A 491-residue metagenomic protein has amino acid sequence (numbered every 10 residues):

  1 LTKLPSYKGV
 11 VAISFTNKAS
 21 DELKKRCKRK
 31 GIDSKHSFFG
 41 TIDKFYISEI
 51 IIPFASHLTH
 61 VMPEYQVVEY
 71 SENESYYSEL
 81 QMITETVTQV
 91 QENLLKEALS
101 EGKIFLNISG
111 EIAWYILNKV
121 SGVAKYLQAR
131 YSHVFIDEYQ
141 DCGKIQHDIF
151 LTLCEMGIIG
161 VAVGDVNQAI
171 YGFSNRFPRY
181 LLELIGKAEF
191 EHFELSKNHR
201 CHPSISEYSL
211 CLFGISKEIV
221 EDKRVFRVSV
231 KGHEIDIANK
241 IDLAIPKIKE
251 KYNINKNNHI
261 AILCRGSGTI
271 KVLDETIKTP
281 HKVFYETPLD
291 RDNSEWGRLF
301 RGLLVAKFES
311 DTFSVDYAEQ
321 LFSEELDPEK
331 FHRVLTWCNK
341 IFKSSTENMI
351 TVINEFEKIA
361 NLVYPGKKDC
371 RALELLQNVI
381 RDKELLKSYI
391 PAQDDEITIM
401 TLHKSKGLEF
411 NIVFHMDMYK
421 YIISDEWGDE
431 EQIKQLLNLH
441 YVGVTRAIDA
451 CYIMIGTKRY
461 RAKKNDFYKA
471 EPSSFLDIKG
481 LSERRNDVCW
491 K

Functional and structural regions predicted by a protein language model:
L1-A55, T445: P-loop NTPase Walker
G9, H57-F135, K144-I149, G172: Accessory N-terminal region flanking or inserted into the helicase ATPase core in nucleic-acid motor proteins
Y131-C142, V166-N167, M418: Conserved Walker B
S132-H133, G157-V161, E396, C451-Y452: Loop/turn-to-beta-strand initiation segments
I149-V225: Conserved RecA-like helicase ATPase core segment that couples NTP binding/hydrolysis to strand translocation
F190-E191, K197-P280: Helicase P-loop NTPase motor core
N258-G428, Q432, A447, C451: Core RecA-like ATPase module of SF1/SF2 helicases and allied nucleic-acid translocases
P391, Y419-K491: C-terminal accessory regions
